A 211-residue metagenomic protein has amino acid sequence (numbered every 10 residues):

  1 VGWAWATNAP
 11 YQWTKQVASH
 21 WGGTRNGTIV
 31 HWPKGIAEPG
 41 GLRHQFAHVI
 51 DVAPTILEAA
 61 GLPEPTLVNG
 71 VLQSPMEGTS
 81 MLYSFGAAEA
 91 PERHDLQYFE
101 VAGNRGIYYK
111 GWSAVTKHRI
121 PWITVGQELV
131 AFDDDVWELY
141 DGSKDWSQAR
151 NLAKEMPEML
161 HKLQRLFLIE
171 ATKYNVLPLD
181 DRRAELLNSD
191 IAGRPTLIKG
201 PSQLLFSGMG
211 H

Functional and structural regions predicted by a protein language model:
V1-G2, Q16-W21, L96-Y98, N104-R105 (+1 more regions): Short Gly/Pro-enriched turn/cap motifs at secondary-structure boundaries
V1-P91, D135-Y140, R150: Substrate-binding rim/cap in mid-to-C-terminal beta-strand-loop elements of soluble/periplasmic
V30, G106-Y108, S113-T116: Short hydrophobic-aromatic micro-motifs
V52, N104, A114, I120 (+2 more regions): Long, internal low-complexity/basic segments
V71-L72, Q127-V130: Short consensus segments that form the blades of beta-propeller domains, in both extracellular/periplasmic
Y83, A90, Y98-E100, G106: Ligand-binding pocket segment of bilobal, Venus flytrap-like solute-binding proteins
E92-H94, Y109-W112, M159: Loop/turn elements at helix/coil->beta-strand transitions in domains of secreted/extracellular proteins
P121-G126: A short, acidic/glycine-rich surface segment
